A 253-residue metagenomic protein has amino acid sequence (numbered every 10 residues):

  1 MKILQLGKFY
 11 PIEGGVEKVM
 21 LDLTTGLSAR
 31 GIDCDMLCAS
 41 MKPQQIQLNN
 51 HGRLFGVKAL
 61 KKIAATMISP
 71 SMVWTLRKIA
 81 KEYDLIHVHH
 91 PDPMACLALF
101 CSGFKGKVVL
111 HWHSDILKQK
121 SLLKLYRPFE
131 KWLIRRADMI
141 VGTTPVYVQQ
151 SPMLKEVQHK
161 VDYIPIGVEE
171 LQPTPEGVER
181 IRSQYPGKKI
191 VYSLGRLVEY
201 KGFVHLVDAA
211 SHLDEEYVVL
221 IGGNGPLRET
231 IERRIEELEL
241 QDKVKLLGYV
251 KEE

Functional and structural regions predicted by a protein language model:
K2-M67: N-terminal strand-loop element at the rim of the active site of nucleotide-sugar-dependent glycosyltransferases
L4, R180-A210, L220: Conserved donor-binding/catalytic core segment of Leloir-type glycosyltransferases
F9-P11, G167, L194-V198, F203-V204 (+2 more regions): Short donor-sugar binding/catalytic loops of nucleotide-sugar-dependent glycosyltransferases, especially enzymes
C38, E130-P175: Donor nucleotide-sugar binding/catalytic pocket of nucleotide-sugar-dependent glycosyltransferases
V88-A95: Short His-centered aromatic/hydrophobic patch
K107, D115-R136, Q149: Nucleotide-sugar donor phosphate/pyrophosphate-binding loop at the beta->alpha transition of glycosyltransferases
R135, S211, E229-T230, K251-E253: Short acidic alpha-helix that forms the nucleotide-activated donor recognition element in Leloir-type transferases
T230-V250: Nucleotide-activated donor-binding/catalytic signature segment of Leloir-type glycosyltransferases, i.e., the conserved
